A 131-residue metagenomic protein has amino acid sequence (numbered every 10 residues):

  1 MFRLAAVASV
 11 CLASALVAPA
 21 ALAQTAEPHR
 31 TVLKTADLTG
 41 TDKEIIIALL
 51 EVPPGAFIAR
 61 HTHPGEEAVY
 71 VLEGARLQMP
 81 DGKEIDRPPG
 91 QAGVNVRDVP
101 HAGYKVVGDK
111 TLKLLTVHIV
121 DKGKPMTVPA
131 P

Functional and structural regions predicted by a protein language model:
F2-V10, S14-A15, P19-I46, G93-V96 (+1 more regions): A short, N-terminal "cap"/entry segment at the start of jelly-roll beta-barrel domains of the cupin/DSBH fold
T35, P54, R76-L77, A92 (+3 more regions): Extracytoplasmic low-complexity repetitive segments enriched in small/polar residues
T41-D42, T62-H63, D86, V106-T111: Extracellular/periplasmic catalytic domains that process cell-envelope and extracellular macromolecules
D42-K43, A56-Y70: A short beta-loop-beta micro-motif enriched in histidine and acidic residues
E51-V52, P64-Q78: Short, conserved beta-strand element in jelly-roll/cupin
V52-P53, A75, D81-V99: Short acidic-glycine-tyrosine-enriched beta hairpin
R60, Q78-M79, N95, H101-G108: Short beta-strand His + acidic residue motifs that chelate non-heme Fe in jelly-roll/DSBH and cupin folds
V99-G123: Ligand-binding loop in jelly-roll beta-barrel domains
